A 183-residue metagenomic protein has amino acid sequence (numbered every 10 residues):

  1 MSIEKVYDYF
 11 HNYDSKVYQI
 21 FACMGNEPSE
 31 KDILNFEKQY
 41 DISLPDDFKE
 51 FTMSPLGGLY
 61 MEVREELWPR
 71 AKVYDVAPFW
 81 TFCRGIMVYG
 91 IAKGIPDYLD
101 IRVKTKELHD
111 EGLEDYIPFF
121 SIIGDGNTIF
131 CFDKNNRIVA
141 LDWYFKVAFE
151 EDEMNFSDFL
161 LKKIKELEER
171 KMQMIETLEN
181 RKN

Functional and structural regions predicted by a protein language model:
M1-G124, R181: A surface-exposed partner-binding patch
E65-E66, F132-R137: Short, surface-exposed, charged loop/turn segments at secondary-structure junctions
P118, N127-F132: Short, surface-exposed beta-strand/loop micro-motifs that present aromatic residues
G124-D125, N135: Short strand-connecting beta-turns/loops that link adjacent beta-strands
N136-K146: Intrinsically disordered, low-complexity regulatory segments enriched in Ser/Thr/Pro and charged residues
F149-E169: Compact, glycine/acidic-enriched structural inserts
E166-K182: Acidic, carboxylate-rich catalytic segments that either coordinate divalent cations
